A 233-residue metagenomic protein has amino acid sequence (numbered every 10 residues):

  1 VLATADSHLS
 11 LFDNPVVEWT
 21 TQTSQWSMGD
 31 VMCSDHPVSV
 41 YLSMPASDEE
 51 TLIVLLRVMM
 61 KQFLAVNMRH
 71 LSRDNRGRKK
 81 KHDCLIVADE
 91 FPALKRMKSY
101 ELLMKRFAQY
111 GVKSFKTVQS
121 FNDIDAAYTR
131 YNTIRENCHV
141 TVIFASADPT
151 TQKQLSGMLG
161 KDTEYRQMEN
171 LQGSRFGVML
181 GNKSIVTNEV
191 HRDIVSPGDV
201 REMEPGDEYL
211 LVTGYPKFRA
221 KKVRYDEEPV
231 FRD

Functional and structural regions predicted by a protein language model:
V1-V112, D125, R130, V195-D233: P-loop NTPase motor domains
M104-Y209: Conserved ATP-driven motor cores of ASCE-family P-loop NTPases powering translocation/secretion/packaging/pilus
